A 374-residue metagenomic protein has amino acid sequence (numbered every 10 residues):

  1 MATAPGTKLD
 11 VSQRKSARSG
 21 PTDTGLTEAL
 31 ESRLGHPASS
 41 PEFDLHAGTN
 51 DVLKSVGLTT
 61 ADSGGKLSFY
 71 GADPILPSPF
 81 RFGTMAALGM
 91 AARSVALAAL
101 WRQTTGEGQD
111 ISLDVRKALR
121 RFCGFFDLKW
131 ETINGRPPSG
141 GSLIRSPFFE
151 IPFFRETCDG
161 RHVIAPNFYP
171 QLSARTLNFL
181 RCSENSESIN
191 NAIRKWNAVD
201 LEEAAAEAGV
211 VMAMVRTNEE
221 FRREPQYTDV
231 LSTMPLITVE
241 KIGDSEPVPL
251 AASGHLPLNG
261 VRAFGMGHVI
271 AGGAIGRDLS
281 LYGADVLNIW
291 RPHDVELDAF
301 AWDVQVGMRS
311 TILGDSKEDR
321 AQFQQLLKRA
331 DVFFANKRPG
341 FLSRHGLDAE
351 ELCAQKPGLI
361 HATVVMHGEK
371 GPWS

Functional and structural regions predicted by a protein language model:
A2-V295, Q324-V332, L352-G368: Acyl-CoA thioester-binding alpha/beta core of soluble enzymes
T104, V306, R338: Short glycine/serine/threonine-biased micro-segments
S183-E187, V306-S310, A335: Short, basic, glycine/proline-bearing loop/turn elements
A284, N288-G314, D319: Glycine-rich phosphate-binding loop and adjoining beta1-alpha1-beta2 segment of Rossmann-like nucleotide-binding folds
R309-A354: A structured beta-alpha segment of the ubiquitous adenosine-cofactor-binding alpha/beta core
G371-S374: Rossmann-fold dinucleotide-binding core
